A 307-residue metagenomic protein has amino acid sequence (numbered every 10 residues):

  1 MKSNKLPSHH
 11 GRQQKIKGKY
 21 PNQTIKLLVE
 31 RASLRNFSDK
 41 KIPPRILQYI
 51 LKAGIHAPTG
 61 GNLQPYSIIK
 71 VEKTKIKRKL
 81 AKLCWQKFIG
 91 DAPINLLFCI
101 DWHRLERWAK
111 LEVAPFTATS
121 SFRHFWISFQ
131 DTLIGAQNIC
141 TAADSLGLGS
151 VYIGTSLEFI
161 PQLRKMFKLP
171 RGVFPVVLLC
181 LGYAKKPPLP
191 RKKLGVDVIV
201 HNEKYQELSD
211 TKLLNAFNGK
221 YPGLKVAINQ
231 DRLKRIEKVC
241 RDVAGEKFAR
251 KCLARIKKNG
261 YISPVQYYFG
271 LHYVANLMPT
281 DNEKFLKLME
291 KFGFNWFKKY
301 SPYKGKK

Functional and structural regions predicted by a protein language model:
M1-K307: Acidic, surface-exposed loops and disordered segments
